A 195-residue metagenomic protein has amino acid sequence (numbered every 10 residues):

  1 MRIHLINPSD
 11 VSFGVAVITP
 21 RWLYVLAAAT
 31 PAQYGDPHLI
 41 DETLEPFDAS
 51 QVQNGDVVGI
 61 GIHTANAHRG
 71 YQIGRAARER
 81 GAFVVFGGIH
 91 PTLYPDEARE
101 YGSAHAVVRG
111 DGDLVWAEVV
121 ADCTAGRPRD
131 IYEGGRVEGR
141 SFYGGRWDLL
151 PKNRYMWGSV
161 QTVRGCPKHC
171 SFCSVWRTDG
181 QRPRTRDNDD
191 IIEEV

Functional and structural regions predicted by a protein language model:
R2-G14, V57: Nucleotide-activated donor-dependent transferases that construct or modify glycoconjugates
V11, A65-N66, G180: Glycine-/small-residue-rich active-site loops that bind phosphorylated ligands and cofactors
S12-L23: Glycine- and acidic-residue-enriched helix-capping/strand-helix junction motifs
A16-V17, G70-Y71, T185: Conserved strand-to-helix beginnings and helix N-cap segments that scaffold or border functional pockets
L26, I73, I191-V195: Alpha-helical packing segments of well-folded alpha/beta enzyme cores
A27-S141: Glycine-rich beta-alpha loop elements in corrinoid/cobalamin-binding modules across cobalamin-dependent enzymes
F142-V195: Radical SAM [4Fe-4S] cluster-binding motif and immediate context
